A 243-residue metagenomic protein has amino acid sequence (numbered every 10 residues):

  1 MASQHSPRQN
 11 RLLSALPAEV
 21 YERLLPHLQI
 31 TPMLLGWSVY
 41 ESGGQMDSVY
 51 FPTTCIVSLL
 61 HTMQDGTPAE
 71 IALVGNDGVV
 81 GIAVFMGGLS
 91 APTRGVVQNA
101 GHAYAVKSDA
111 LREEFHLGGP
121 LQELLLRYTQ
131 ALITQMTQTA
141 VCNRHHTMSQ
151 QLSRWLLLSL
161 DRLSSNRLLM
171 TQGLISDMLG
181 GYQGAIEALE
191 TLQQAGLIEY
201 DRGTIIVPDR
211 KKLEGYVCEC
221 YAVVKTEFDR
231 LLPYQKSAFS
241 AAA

Functional and structural regions predicted by a protein language model:
M1-L34, V79, V84-F85: Cyclic nucleotide-binding regulatory module and flanking cytosolic helices
A15, L73, A105, L169 (+1 more regions): Short aromatic/basic micro-patch
T31-P32, V39-S42, S159: Small beta-barrel nucleic-acid-binding modules, principally OB-folds
W37-N99, L189: Cyclic nucleotide-binding regulatory domains
I56, G101-A103, T204: Structural motif
A72-Q130, T134, Q138: Cyclic-nucleotide recognition modules
N99-A100, F115-Y182: Polybasic "coupling" helices that flank or enter modular domains
L158-A243: Phosphate-/nucleic-acid-contacting segments
